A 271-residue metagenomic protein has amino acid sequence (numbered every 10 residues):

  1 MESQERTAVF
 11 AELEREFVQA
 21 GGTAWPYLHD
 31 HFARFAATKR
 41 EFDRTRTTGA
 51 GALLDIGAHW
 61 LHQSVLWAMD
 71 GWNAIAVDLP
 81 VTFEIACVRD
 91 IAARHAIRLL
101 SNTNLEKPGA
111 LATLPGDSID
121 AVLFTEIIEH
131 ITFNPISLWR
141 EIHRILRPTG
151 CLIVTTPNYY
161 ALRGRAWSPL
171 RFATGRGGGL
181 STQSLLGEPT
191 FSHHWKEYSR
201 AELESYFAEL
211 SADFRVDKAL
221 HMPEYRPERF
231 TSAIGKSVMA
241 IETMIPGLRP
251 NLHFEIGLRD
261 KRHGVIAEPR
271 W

Functional and structural regions predicted by a protein language model:
E2-A33, L79, D90-H95, S101-A110 (+2 more regions): S-adenosyl-L-methionine-dependent methyltransferase catalytic module, highlighting the catalytic core
D30-A50: Conserved alpha-helix/loop element of class I SAM-dependent methyltransferases that forms part of the SAM/SAH-binding
G49-H59: Conserved class I S-adenosyl-L-methionine
W60-W72: Conserved SAM-binding loop of SAM-dependent methyltransferases across substrates and taxa, primarily the Class I
N73-D78: Conserved SAM-binding motif I beta-strand of class I
V81-F83: Helix N-cap at the beta1-alpha1 junction of Rossmann-like dinucleotide-binding domains, i.e., the first residues
G109-V122: A short acidic, Gly/Pro-enriched loop at the edge of an enzyme's catalytic core that lines a small-molecule cofactor
A121-F133: A short SAM/SAH-binding and catalytic strip from SAM-dependent methyltransferases
